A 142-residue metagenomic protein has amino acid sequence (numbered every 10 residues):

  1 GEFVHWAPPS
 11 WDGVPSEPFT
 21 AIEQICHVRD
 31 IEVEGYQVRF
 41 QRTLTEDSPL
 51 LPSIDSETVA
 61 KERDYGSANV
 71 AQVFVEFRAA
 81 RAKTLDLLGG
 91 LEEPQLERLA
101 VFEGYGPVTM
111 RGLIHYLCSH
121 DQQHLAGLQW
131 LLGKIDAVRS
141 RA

Functional and structural regions predicted by a protein language model:
G1-I22, V33-A142: Aromatic-glycine hotspot motif
